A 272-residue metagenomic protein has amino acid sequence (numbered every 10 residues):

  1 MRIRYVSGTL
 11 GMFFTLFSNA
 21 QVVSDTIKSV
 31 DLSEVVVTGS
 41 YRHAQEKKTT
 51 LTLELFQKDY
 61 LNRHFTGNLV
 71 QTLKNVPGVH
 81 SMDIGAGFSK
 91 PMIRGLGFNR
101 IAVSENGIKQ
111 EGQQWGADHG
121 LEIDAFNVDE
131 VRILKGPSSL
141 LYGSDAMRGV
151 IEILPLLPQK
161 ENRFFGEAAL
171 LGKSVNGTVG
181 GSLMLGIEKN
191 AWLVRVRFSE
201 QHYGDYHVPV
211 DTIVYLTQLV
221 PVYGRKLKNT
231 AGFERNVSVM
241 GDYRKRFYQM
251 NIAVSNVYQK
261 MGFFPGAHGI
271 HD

Functional and structural regions predicted by a protein language model:
V22, K228-E234, F247-D272: Flexible loop and strand-edge segments within Gram-negative outer membrane beta-barrel domains
S33-N62: N-terminal periplasmic "start-of-domain" segments of outer-membrane beta-barrel proteins
R42, F98, Q110, L156 (+5 more regions): Structural signature of outer-membrane beta-barrel domains
L69-T72, G87-M92, S104, D118-L121 (+3 more regions): N-terminal periplasmic accessory domains that precede and gate Gram-negative outer-membrane beta-barrel machines
D83-G85, G143, K173-G177, R225-E234 (+1 more regions): Short sequence motifs at beta-strands and strand-loop junctions characteristic of Gram-negative outer-membrane
I101, N162-G166, V179, N190-V194 (+2 more regions): Outer-envelope beta-barrel architecture signal
I108-K135: Short acidic/polar hinge/loop motifs at secondary-structure boundaries that mediate gating or recognition
A168-S174, G181, I187, V196-H202 (+2 more regions): Transmembrane beta-barrel strands of outer-membrane/channel proteins
